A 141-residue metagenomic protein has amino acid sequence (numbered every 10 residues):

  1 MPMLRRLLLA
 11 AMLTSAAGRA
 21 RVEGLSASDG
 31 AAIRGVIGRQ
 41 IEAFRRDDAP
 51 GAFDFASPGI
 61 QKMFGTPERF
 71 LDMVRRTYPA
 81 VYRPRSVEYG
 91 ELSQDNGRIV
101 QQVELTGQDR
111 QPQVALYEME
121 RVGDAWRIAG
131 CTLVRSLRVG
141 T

Functional and structural regions predicted by a protein language model:
M3-L9: N-terminal export leaders
A11-L13: Gram-negative bacterial Sec-dependent N-terminal signal peptides
S15-A17: N-terminal signal peptide c-region/cleavage motif recognized by signal peptidases
A20-V22: Repeat-mediated protein-protein interaction surfaces in helical alpha-solenoids
G24-L25, A31-G35, R39-E42, A49-N96: Short solvent-exposed beta->alpha transition segments
G24-S26, Q101-Q102: A short, structure-level motif marking secondary-structure boundaries and short turns
D29-G30, T141: Intrinsically disordered, low-complexity polar segments enriched in Ser/Thr/Pro and acidic
E91-T141: Exposed beta-sheet edge and beta->alpha loop/turn motif
